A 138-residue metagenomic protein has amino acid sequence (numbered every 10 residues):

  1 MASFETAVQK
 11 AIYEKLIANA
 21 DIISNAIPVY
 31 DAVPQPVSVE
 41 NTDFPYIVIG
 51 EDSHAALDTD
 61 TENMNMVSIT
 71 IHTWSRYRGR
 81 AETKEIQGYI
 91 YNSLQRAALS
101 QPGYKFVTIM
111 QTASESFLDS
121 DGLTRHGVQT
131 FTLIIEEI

Functional and structural regions predicted by a protein language model:
M1-T61, A97-P102: Small/polar-rich, solvent-exposed N-terminal microdomains that initiate assembly or binding
I22-S24, V37, N92-I138: Acidic-leaning, charged glycine-interspersed low-complexity segments
A56-T59, Y77-A81, I135-I138: Short, cysteine-centered beta-strand-loop-beta hairpins and adjacent loop/turn segments enriched in charged/polar
D58-M64, D119-T124: Short, solvent-exposed beta-strand/turn "edge" segments of beta-rich domains on protein surfaces
N63-Y77, R125-I135: Oligomerization/assembly interface segments of phage tail-like spikes and tubes
W74-S93: Mid-chain, well-packed structural core segment of small domains
